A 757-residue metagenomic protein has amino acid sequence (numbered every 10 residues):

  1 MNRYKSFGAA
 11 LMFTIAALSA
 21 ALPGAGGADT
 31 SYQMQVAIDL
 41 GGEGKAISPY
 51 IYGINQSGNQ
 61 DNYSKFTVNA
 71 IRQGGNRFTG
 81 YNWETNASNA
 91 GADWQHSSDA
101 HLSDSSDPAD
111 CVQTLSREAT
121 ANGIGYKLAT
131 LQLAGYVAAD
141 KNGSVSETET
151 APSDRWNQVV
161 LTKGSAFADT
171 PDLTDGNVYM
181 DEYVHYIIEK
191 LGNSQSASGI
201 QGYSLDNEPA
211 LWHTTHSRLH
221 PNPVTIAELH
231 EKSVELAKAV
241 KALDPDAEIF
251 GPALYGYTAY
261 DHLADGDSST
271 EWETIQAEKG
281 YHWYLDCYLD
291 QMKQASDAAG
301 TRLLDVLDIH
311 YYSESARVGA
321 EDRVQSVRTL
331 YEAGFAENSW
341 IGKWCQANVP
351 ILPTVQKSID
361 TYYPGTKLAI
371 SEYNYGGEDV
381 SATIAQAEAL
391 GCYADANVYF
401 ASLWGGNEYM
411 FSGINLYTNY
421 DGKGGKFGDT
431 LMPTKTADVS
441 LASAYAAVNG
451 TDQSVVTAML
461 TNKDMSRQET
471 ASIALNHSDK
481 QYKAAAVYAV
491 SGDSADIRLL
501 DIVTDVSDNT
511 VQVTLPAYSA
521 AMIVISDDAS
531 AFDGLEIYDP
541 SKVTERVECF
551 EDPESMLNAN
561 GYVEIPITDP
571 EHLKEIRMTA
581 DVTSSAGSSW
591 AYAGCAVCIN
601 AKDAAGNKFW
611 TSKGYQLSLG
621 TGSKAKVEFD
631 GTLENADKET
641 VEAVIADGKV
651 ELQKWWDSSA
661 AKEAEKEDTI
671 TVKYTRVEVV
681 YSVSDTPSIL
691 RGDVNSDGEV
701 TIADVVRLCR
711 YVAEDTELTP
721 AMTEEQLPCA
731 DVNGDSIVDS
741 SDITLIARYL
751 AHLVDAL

Functional and structural regions predicted by a protein language model:
F7, I15-A28, D685-L757: Cellulosome-associated attachment modules in secreted, modular CAZymes
L22-V306, V349-L535: Non-catalytic accessory regions flanking glycosidase/transglycosidase catalytic cores in CAZymes
Y179-E182, Y186, V513-P516, G620-D647: Short, surface-exposed tryptophan/glycine-enriched loops that mediate extracellular molecular recognition
D452-Q453, S466, D569-R577, I645: Extended extracellular/luminal ectodomain segments enriched in beta-structured repeat modules
M465-R467, V582-A593, S659-A661: Extended, low-complexity, turn-rich repeat/linker tracts enriched in Gly/Pro/Ser/Thr and Asp/Glu that occur
A471-I473, S589-A604: Short, surface-exposed beta-strand/strand-loop-strand elements in extracellular ectodomains
S555-D569, A625-F629: Short beta-strands within extracellular/lumenal beta-sheet-rich domains
A660-D685: Exposed low-complexity, polar/acidic, P/S/T/G-rich flexible segments that act as propeptides, protease-susceptible
